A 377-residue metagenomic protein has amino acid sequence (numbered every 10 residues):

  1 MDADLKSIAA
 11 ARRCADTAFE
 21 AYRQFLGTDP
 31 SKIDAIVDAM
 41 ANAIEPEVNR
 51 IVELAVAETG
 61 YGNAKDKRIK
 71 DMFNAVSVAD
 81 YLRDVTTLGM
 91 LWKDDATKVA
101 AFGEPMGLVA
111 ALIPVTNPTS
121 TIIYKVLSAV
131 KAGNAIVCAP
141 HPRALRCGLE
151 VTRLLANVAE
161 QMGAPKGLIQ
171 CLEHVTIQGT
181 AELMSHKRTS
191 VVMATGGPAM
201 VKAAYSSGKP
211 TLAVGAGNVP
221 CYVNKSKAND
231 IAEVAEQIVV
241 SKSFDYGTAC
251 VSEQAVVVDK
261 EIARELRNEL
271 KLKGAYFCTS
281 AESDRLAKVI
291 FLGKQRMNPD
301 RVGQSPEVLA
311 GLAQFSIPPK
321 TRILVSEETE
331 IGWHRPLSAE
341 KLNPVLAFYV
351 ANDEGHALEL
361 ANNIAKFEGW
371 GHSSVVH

Functional and structural regions predicted by a protein language model:
M1-A100, S128, L272: N-terminal Rossmann-like NAD(P)+-binding subdomain of aldehyde/semialdehyde dehydrogenases
L5-I8, V201-G332, E359: ALDH superfamily catalytic-core signature
K6-A9, R13, T28-S31, A35 (+21 more regions): Conserved active-site and cofactor/substrate-binding residues in soluble primary-metabolism enzymes
C14-D16, A213-G215, D245-C250, R335-L342 (+1 more regions): Short, flexible turn/loop "capping" segments at secondary-structure junctions
F19-Y22, L26-D29, V37-V48, V52-A55 (+11 more regions): Structural signal for hydrophobic packing residues in well-ordered secondary-structure cores of soluble enzyme domains
L26, F315-H377: Conserved C-terminal structural/oligomerization subdomain of aldehyde/semialdehyde dehydrogenase
N49-E53, T248-A249, T279-S283, W370-H377: A short, aromatic/hydrophobic, helix- or strand-capping loop or linear motif that either lines the entrance/gate
M90-E233: Rossmann-like NAD(P) dinucleotide-binding subdomain of oxidoreductase/dehydrogenase enzymes
